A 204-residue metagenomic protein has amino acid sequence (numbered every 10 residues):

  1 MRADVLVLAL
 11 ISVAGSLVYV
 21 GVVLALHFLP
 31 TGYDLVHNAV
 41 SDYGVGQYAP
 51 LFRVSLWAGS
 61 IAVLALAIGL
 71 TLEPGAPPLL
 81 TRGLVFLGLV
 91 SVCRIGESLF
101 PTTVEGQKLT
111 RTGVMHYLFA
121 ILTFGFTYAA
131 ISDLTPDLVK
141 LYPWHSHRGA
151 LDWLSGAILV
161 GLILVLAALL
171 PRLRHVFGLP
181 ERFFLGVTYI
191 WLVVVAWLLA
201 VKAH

Functional and structural regions predicted by a protein language model:
R2-G32, Y43-K202: Hydrophobic, aromatic-enriched alpha-helical segments typical of multi-pass transmembrane helices
